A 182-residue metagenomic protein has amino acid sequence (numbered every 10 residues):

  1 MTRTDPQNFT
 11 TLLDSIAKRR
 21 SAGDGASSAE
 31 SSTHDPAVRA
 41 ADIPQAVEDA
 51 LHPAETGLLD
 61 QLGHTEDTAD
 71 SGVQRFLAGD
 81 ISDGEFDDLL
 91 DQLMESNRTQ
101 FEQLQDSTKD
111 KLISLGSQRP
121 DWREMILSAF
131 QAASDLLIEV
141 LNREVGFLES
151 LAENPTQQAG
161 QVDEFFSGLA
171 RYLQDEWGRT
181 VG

Functional and structural regions predicted by a protein language model:
M1-Q131: N-terminal propeptides/leader regions of secreted preproproteins that are proteolytically removed before maturation
K109-G182: Membrane- and interface-active hydrophobic/amphipathic segments that mediate membrane binding, fusion, translocation
